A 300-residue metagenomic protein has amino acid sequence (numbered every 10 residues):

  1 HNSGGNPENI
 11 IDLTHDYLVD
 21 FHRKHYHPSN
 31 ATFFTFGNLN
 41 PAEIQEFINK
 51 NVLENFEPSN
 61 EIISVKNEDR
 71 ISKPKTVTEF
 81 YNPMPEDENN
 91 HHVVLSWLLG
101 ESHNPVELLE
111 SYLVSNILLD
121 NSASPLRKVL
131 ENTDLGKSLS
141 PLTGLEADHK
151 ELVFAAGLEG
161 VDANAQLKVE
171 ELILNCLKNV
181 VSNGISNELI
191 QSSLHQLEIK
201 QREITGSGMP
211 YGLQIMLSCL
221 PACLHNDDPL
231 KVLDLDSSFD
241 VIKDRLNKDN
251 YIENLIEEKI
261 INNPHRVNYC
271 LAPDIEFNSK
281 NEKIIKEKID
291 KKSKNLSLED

Functional and structural regions predicted by a protein language model:
H1-V65, E88-V94, L99-E110, N116-D300: Charge-rich, well-structured scaffold segments of protease-associated domains
I62-V77: Polysaccharide-binding surfaces and accessory modules of carbohydrate-active proteins
K73-P83, Q201-T205: Short, low-order "capping/linker" segments at domain edges
